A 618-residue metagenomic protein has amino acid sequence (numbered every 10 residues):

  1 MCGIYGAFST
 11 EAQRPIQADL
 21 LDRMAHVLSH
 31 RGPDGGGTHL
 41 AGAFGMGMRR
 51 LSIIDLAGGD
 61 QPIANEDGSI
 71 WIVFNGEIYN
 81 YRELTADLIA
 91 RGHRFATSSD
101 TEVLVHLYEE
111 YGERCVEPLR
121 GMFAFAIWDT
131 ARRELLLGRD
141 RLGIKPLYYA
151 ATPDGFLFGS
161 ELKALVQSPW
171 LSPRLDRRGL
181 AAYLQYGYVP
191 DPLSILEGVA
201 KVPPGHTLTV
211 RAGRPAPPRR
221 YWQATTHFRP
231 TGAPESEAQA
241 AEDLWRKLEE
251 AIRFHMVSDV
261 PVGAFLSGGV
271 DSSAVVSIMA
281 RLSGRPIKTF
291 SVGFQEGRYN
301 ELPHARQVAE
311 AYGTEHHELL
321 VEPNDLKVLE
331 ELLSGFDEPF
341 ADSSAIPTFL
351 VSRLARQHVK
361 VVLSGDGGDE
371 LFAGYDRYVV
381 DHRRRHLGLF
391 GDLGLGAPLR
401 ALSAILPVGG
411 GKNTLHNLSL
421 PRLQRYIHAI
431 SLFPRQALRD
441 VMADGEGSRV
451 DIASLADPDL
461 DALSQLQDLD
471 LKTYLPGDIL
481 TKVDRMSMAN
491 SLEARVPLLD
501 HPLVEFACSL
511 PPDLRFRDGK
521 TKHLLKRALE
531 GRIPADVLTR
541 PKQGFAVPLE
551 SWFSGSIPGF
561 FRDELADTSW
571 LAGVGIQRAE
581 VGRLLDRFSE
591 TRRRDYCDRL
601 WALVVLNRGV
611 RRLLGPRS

Functional and structural regions predicted by a protein language model:
M1-F336, T348, S352, E530-G531 (+5 more regions): Cysteine-centered catalytic environments shared across enzyme families
M1-I4, D22, G42, Q167-S168 (+8 more regions): Adenosyl-5′-phosphate
M122, A126, A341-S352, G391-A397 (+2 more regions): Short, basic, helix/turn surface patches
R141, L350-G409, Y474, I479 (+1 more regions): Active-site adenylate/phosphate-handling loop in enzymes that bind or generate adenylated species
L165, S291-V292, E338, H382-F390: Short beta-alpha connecting loops at secondary-structure transitions that line or flank enzyme active sites
E296, L320, P339-D342, L393 (+1 more regions): Alpha-helix capping and helix-loop boundary segments enriched in small/acidic/polar residues
L319, H382, E580-G582: Glycine/Thr-rich phosphate-binding loops that ligate phosphate moieties of nucleotide and other phosphorylated ligands
L332-G335, R356, Y378-V380, W552-S554: Short low-complexity, flexible loop/linker segments enriched in glycine and/or proline with clustered acidic
